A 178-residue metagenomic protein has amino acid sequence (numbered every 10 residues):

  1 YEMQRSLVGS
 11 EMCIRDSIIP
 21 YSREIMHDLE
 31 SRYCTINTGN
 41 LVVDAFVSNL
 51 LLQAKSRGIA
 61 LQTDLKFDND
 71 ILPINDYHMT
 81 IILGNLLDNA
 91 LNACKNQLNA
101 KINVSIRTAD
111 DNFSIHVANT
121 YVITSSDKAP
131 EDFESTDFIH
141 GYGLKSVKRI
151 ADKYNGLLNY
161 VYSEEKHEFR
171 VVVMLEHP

Functional and structural regions predicted by a protein language model:
Y1-G9, C13-I14: Single conserved hydrophobic/aromatic residue that forms the stacking wall/gate of nucleotide- or nucleobase-binding
G9, D137-K148: Glycine-rich phosphate-binding loop
P20-H27, G39-R57: Short beta-to-alpha transition helix within the HATPase_c
T35, G39, T63-I82: Conserved short strand/loop->alpha-helix "switch" segment adjacent to the catalytic nucleotide/phosphoryl-transfer site
K101-D111: Short beta-strand/loop element within the Bergerat-fold HATPase_c
F113-G141: Glycine-rich/acidic phosphate-handling loop/turn and adjacent ATP-lid/helix of nucleotide-binding kinase/ATPase domains
N155-E165: Glycine-rich ATP-binding loops of the HATPase_c
